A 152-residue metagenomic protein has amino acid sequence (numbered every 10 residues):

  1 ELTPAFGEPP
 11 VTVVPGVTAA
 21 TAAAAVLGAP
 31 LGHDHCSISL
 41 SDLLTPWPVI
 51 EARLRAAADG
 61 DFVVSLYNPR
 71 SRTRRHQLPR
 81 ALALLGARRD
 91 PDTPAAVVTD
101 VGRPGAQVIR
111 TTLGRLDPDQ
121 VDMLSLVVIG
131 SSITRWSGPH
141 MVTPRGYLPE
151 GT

Functional and structural regions predicted by a protein language model:
E1-G60: Class I SAM-dependent methyltransferase SAM-binding "motif I" and its flanking Rossmann-like core
D59-T152: A contiguous loop/helix-start segment that scaffolds small-molecule binding in enzyme catalytic cores
